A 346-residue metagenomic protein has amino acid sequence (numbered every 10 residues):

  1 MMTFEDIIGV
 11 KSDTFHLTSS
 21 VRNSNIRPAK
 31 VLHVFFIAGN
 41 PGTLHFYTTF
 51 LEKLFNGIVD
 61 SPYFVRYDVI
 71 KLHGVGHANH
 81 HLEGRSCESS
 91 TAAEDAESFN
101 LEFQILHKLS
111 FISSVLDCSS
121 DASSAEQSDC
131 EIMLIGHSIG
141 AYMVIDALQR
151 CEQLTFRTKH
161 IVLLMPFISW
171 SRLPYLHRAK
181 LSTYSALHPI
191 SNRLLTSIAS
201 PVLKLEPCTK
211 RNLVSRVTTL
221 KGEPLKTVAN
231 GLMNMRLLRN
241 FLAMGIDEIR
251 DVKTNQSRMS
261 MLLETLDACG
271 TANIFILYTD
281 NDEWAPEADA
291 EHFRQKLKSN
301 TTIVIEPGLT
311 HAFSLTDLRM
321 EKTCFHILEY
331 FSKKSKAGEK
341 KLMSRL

Functional and structural regions predicted by a protein language model:
E5-S89: Short, surface-exposed "cap/lid" segments of acyl-processing enzymes
F46, Y278-T279, E283-D289: Conserved alpha/beta-hydrolase "acid-adjacent" motif
T49-F50, N255-L262, A272, P286-K296: Short alpha-helix in the alpha/beta-hydrolase fold that links the catalytic acid
L51-I58, K71-H73, N79-A92, A96 (+1 more regions): Serine-dependent carboxylesterase/thioesterase catalytic core of lipase-like alpha/beta-hydrolase/SGNH enzymes
L237-T265: Active-site nucleophile elbow and catalytic-triad environment of alpha/beta-hydrolase enzymes
I249-K253, D280-A285, H311-A312: Acidic catalytic loop of the alpha/beta-hydrolase fold
C269-G270, I276-Y278: Short beta-strand/loop motif that positions the catalytic acidic residue of the alpha/beta-hydrolase fold
E291, L297-L346: Catalytic active-site module of serine/aspartate enzymes centered on a nucleophile-bearing elbow/loop
